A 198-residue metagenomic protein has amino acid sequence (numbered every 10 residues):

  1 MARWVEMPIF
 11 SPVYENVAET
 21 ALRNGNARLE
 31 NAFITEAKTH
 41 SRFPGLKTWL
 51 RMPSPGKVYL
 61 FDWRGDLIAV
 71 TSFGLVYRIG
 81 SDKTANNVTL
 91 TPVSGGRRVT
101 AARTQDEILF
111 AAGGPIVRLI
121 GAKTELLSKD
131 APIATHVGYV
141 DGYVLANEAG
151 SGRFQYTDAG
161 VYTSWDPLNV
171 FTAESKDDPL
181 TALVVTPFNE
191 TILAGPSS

Functional and structural regions predicted by a protein language model:
M1-T84, I133-S198: N-terminal beta-propeller domains
P55, L90-R97, D130-A134: Short coil/turn segments at the loop-to-beta-strand junctions that recur within blades of beta-propeller repeat folds
K57-Y59, G65-I68, R98-T100, Q105-F110: Short linear motifs in intrinsically disordered
R78-E107: A broadly used, surface-exposed interaction patch
N86-T91, E125-D130, W165-N169: Beta-propeller fold detector
T100-L127: Hydrophobic or amphipathic alpha-helical targeting/insertion segments
